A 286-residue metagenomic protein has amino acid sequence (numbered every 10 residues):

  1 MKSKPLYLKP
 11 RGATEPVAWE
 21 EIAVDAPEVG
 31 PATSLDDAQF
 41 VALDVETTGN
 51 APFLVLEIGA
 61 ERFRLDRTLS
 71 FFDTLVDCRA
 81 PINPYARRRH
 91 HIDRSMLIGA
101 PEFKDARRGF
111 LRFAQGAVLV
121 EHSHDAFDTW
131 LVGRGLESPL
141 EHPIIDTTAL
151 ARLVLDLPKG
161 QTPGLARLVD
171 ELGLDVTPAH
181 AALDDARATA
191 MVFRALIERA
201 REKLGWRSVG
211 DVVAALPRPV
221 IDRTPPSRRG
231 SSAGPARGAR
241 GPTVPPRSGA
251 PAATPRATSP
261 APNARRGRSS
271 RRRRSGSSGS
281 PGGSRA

Functional and structural regions predicted by a protein language model:
K2-P143, T162-V176, H180: Conserved non-catalytic scaffold segment of RNase H-like nuclease domains
K2-P31, V192-A286: Acidic two-metal-ion nuclease catalytic site recognized across multiple nuclease folds, prominently DnaQ/RNase D-T
P52-L54, V154, F193: Short, function-defining helix-loop hinge/capping sites that tune catalysis or transport
V118-R134, P163-R229: Acidic, Mg2+-coordinating catalytic module of metal-dependent nucleases/exonucleases that use a two-metal-ion mechanism
I145-A166: Short alpha-helix plus adjacent loop in nuclease-associated cores
